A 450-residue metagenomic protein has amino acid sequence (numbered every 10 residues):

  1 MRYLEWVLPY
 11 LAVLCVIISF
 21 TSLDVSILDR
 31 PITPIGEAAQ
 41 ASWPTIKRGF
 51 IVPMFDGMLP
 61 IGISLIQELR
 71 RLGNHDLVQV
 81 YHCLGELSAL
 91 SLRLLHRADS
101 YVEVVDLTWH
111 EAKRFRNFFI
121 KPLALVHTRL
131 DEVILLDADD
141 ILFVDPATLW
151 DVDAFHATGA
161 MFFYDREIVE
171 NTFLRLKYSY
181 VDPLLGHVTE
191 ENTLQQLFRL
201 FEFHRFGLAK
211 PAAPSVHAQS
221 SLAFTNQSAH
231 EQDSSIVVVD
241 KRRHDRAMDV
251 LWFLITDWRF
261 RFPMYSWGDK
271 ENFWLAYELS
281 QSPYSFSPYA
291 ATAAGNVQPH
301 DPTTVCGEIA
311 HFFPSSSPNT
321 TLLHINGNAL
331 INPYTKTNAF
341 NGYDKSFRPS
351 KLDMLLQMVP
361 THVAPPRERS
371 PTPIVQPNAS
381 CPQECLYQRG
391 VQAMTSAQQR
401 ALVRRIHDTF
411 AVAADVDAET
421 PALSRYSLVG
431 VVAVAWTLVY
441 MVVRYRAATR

Functional and structural regions predicted by a protein language model:
R2-R450: Glycosyltransferase catalytic domains, chiefly GT-A lineage
